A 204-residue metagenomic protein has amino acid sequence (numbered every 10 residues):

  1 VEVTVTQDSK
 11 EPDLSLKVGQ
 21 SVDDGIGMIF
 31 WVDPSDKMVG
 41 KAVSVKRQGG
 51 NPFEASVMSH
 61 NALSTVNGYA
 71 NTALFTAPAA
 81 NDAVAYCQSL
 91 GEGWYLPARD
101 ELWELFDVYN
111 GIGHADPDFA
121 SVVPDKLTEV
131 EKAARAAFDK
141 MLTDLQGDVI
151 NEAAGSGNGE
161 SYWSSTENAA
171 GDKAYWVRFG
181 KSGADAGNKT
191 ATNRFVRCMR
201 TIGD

Functional and structural regions predicted by a protein language model:
E2-E92, N110-G111, S182-D204: Short, compositionally biased
A80-G93, R99-F179: An exposed tryptophan-centered "aromatic clamp" motif
